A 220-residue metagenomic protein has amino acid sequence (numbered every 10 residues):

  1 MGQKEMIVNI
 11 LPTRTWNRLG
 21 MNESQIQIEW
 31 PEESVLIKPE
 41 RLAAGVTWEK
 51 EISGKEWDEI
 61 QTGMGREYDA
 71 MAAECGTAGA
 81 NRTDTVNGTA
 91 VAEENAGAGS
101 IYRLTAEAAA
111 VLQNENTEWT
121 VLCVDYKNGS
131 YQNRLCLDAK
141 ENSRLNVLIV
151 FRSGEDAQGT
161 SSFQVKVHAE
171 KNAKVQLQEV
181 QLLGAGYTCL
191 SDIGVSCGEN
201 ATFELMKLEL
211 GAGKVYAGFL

Functional and structural regions predicted by a protein language model:
M1-G79, D84, G88-R103: Long, low-complexity, mixed-charge
T62, E67-C75, G79-L220: Conserved beta-strand/loop scaffold segments within soluble protein domains that form the structured core and edges
